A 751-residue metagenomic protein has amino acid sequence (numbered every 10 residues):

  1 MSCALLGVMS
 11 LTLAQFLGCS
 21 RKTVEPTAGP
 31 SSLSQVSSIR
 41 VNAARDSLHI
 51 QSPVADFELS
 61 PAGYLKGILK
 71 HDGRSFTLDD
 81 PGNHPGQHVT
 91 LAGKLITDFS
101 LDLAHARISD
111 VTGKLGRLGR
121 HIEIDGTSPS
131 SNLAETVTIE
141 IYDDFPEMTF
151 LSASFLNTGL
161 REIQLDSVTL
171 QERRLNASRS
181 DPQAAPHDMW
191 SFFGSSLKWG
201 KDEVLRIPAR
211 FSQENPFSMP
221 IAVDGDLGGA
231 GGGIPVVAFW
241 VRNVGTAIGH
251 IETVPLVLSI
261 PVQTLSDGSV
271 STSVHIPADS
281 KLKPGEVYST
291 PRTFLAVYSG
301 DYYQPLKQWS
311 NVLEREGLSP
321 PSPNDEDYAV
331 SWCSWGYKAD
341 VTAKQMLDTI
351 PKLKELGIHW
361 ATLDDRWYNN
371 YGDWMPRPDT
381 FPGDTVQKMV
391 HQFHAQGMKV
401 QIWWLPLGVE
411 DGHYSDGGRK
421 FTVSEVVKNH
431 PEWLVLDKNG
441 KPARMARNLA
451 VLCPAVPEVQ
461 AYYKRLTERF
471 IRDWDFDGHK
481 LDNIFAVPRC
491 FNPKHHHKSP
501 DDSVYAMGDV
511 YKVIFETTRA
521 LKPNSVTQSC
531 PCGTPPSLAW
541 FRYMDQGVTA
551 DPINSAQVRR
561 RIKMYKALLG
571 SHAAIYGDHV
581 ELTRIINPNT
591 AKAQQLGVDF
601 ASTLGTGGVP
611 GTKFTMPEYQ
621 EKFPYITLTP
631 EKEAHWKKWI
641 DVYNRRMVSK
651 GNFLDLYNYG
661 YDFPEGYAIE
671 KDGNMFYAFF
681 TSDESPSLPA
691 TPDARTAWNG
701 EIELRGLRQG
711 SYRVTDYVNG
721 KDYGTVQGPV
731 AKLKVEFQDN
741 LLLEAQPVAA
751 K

Functional and structural regions predicted by a protein language model:
F16-G18: C-terminal motif of bacterial Sec signal peptides marking the signal peptidase cleavage site
R21-D56, G67-P261, R713-Y717, D722 (+1 more regions): Polysaccharide-binding surfaces and accessory modules of carbohydrate-active proteins
V54, A153, G285, W332 (+6 more regions): Conserved, mostly hydrophobic/aromatic
V54, S280-S299, E736-Q746: Short Pro-Gly-centered flexible turn/kink motifs
E286, T290, Y511-K721, K732-L741: Active-site-proximal substrate-binding groove within the catalytic cores of carbohydrate-active enzymes
S322, D327-S331, K338-D340, I402 (+2 more regions): Active-site-adjacent "subsite" loops/lids of carbohydrate-active enzymes
G336-N429, A461-R465, A506-V513, Q727: Aromatic- and glycine-enriched glycan-recognition loops and surfaces that form the carbohydrate-binding subsites
G357-W367, Y463-H496: Active-site groove signature of glycoside hydrolases
